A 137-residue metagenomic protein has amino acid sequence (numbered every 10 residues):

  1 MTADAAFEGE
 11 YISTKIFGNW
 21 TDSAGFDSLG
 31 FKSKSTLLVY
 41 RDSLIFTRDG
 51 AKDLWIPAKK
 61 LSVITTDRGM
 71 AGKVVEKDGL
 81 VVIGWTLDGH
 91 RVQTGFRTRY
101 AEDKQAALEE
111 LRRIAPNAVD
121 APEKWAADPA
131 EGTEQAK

Functional and structural regions predicted by a protein language model:
M1-L37: Anionic N-terminal interaction surfaces
A5, I16, K60, V74 (+1 more regions): Solvent-exposed, flexible loop/coil residues
G18-N19, F46, K52-L54, D88-T94: Short, surface-exposed beta-strand/loop "edge" segments at domain boundaries and coil↔beta transitions
A24, R41-D42, R91: General secondary-structure edge motif
L29-F31, T47-D49, E76-D78: Short solvent-exposed loop/turn micro-motifs enriched in small/polar/acidic residues
T36, Y40-A71: Phosphoinositide-binding peripheral membrane targeting modules
I64-K137: Acidic, Ser/Thr- and proline-rich intrinsically disordered linker/docking segments of eukaryotic scaffolds
